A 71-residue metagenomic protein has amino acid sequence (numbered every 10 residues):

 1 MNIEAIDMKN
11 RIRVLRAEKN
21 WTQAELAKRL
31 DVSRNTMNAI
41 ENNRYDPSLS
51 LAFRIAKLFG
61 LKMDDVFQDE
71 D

Functional and structural regions predicted by a protein language model:
M1-E18: A short, Lys/Arg-rich alpha-helix, primarily the initiator
M1-I3, K57, F67-D71: Short, charged recognition helix plus adjacent turn of helix-turn-helix-like nucleic-acid-binding domains
N10, N20-W21, P47-S50: Residue-level signal for the short linker/turn that defines the boundary of a DNA-recognition helix
R13, A24, F53: Residues within the helices of the helix-turn-helix
A17, K28, K57: Alpha-helical residues within the helix-turn-helix
N20-N38: Short alpha-helical DNA-recognition segment
S50-D65: DNA major-groove recognition helix of helix-turn-helix/homeodomain DNA-binding modules
